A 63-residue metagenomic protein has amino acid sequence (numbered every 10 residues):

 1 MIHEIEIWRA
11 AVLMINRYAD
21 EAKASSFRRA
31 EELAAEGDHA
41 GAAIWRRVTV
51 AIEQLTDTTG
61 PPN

Functional and structural regions predicted by a protein language model:
M1-I15: Short, charge-rich, low-complexity alpha-helical interaction segments
E4-I5, K23, E36, N63: Charge-rich alpha-helical segments
V12-D57: Amphipathic, hydrophobic secondary-structure cores in small proteins
D57-N63: Charged low-complexity stretches with an acidic bias
